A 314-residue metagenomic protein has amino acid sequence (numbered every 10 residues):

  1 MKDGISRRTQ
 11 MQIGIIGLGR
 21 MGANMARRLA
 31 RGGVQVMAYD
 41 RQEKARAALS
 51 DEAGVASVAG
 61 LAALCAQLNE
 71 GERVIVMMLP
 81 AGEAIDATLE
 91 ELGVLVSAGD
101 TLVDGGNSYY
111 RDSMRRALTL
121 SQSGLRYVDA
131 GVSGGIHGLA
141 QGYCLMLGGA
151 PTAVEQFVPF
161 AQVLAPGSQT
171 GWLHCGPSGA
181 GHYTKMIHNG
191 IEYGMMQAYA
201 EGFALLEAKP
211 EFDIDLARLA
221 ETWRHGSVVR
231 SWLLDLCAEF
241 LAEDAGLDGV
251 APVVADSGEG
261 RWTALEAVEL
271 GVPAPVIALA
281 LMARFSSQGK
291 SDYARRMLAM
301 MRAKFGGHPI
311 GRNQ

Functional and structural regions predicted by a protein language model:
K2-V74, G99, I136-G138: NAD(P)+-binding Rossmann beta1-loop-alpha1 motif at the extreme N-terminus of oxidoreductases
Q12, Q35-M37, A56, R73-V76 (+5 more regions): Structural motif
I13, D86-T88, V103, Y109-A200: Rossmann-fold dinucleotide-binding core
I15-L18, M25-R28, Q162-V163, A303 (+2 more regions): ATP-dependent carboxylate/acyl-activation modules
A23, R27, R31, E90 (+3 more regions): Short, well-ordered alpha-helices that flank and scaffold nucleotide-derived cofactor binding pockets
R41, G54-D112, L139-G148: Rossmann-like NAD(P)-binding element
M146, Q156, W172, G179-H308: Helical "substrate-binding/catalytic lid" subdomain of Rossmann-like NAD(P)-dependent dehydrogenases/reductases
